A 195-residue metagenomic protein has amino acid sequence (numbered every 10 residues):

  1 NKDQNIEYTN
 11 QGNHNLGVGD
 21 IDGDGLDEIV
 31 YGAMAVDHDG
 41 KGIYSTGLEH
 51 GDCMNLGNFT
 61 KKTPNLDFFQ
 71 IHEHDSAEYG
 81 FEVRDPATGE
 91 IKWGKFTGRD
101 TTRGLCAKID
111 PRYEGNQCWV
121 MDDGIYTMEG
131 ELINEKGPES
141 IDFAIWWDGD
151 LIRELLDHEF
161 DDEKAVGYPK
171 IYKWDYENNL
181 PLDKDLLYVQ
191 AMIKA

Functional and structural regions predicted by a protein language model:
N1-A195: Beta-propeller-forming repeat regions
